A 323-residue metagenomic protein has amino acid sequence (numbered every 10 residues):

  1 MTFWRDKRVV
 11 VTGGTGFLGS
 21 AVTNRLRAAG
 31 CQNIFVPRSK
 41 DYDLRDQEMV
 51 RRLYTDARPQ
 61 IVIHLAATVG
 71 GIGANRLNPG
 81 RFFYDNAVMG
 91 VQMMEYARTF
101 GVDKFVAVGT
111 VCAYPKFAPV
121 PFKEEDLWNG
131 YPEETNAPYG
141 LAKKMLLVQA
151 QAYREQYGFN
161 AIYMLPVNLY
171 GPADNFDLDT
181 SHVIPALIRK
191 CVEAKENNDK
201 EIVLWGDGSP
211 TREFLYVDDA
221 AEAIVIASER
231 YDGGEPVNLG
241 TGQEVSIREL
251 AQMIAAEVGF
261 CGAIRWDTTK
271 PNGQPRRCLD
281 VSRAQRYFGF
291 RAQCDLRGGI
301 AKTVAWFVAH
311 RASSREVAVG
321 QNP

Functional and structural regions predicted by a protein language model:
F3, K7, D280-P323: C-terminal amphipathic/interface module of NAD(P)-dependent oxidoreductases and related NAD-binding regulators
R8-R27: N-terminal Rossmann NAD(P)H-binding glycine-rich loop of SDR-like oxidoreductase domains
V36-P37, I202, D207, G234-V237 (+4 more regions): C-terminal "lid/loop" region of Rossmann-like NAD(P)-dependent oxidoreductases
E48-A87, Y96-T99, K116: NAD(P)H-binding glycine-rich loop region in Rossmannoid oxidoreductase-like domains and their noncatalytic homologs
V91-N136: Conserved Rossmann-fold NAD(P)-dependent oxidoreductase catalytic core, especially the SDR/UDP-sugar
K104, G109-T110, L147-P172, P185-L187 (+1 more regions): Conserved beta-loop-beta element that borders a ligand/cofactor-binding pocket
A118, L169-A186, E196-K200, S209 (+4 more regions): Glycine/proline-rich active-site loop of Rossmann-fold NAD(P)-dependent oxidoreductases
P138, A142: Active-site helix of classical SDR
